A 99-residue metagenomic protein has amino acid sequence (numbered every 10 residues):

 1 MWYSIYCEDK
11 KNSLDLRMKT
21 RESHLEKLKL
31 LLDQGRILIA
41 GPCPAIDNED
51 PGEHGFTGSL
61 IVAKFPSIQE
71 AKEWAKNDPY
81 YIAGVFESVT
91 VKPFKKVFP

Functional and structural regions predicted by a protein language model:
M1-P99: Conserved, structured core segments of small domains
